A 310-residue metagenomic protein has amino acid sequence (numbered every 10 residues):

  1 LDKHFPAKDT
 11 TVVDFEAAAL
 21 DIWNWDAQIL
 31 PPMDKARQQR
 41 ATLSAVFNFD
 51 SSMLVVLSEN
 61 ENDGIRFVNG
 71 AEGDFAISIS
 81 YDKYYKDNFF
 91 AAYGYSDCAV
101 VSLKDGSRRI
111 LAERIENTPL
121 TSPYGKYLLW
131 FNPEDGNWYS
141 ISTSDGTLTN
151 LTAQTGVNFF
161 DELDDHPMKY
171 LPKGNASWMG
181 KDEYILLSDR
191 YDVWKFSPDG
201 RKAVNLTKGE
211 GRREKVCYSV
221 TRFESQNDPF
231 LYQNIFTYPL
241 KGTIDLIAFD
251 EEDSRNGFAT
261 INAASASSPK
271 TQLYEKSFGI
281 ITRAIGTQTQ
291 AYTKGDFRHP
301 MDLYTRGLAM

Functional and structural regions predicted by a protein language model:
L1-H299: Beta-propeller folds
F297-M310: An N-terminal hydrophobic leader/cap segment in hydrolases
